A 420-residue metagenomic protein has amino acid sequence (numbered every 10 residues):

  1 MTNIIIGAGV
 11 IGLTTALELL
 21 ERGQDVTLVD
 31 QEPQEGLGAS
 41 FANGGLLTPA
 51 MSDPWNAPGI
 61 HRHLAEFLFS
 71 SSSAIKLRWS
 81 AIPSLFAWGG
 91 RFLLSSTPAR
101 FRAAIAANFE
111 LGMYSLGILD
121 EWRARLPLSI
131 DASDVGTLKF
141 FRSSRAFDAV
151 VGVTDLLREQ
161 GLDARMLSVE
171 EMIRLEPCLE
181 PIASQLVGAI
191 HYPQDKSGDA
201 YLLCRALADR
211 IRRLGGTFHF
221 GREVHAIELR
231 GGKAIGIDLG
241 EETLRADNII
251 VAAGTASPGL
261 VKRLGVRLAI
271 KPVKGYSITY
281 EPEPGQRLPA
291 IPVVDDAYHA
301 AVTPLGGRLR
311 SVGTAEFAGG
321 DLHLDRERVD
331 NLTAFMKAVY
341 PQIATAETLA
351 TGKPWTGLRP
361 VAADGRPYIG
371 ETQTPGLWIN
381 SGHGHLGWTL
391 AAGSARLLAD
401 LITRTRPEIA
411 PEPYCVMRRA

Functional and structural regions predicted by a protein language model:
T2-L28: N-terminal Rossmann-like FAD-binding beta1-loop-alpha1 element of flavoenzymes
E21-F41: Glycine-rich FAD pyrophosphate-binding loop
A42-V169: Dinucleotide-binding Rossmann-like beta1-alpha1 core, especially the glycine-rich loop that anchors the ADP
N43-L46, M51, W55-S95, E180 (+2 more regions): Active-site substrate-recognition segment that forms the wall of the catalytic cavity or substrate channel
A103-L116, K139-A149, R174, A189-D209 (+2 more regions): Short beta-strand to alpha-helix junction loop
D148-Q160, E180-D247: Helical element adjacent to the flavin cofactor pocket in flavoenzyme catalytic cores
A164, D296-A297, K337-A420: C-terminal catalytic lobe of FAD-dependent flavoproteins
